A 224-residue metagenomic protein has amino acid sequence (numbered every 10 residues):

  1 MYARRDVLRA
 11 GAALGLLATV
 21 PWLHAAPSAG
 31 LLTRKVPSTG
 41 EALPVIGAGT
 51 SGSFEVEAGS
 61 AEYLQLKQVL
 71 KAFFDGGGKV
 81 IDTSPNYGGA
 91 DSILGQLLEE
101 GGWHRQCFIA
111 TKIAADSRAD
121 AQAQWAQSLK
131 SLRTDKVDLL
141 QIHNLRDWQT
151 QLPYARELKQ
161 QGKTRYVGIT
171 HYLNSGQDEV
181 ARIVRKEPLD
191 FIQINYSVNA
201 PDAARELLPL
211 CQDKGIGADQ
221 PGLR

Functional and structural regions predicted by a protein language model:
Y2-C107: N-terminal binding-site loop/beta-alpha segment at the start of enzyme catalytic domains that lines or forms
T33, L70, D91, G95 (+4 more regions): Generic structural signal for well-ordered alpha-helices, preferentially at hydrophobic/aromatic core positions
V45-G47, V80, Q106-A110, K136-L139 (+3 more regions): Structural preference for beta-strand elements that scaffold enzyme active sites
G47-G52, T83-P85, T111-I113, Q141-N144 (+3 more regions): A cross-domain feature marking catalytic cores of carbohydrate-active enzymes and several ubiquitous metabolic/repair
E57, S84-S92, A114-A121, H143-Q149 (+2 more regions): Acidic-and-aromatic substrate-binding clefts and catalytic sites of carbohydrate-active enzymes
S60-A72, R118-S131, S175-R182: Short, acidic/polar
Q122-Q141, E157-Q161: CE4/NodB-like, metal-dependent polysaccharide N-deacetylase domain that modifies extracellular/periplasmic N-acetylated
L145-R224: Beta/alpha (TIM)-barrel catalytic core signal, keyed to glycine-rich beta->alpha loops juxtaposed to Asp/Glu that bind
